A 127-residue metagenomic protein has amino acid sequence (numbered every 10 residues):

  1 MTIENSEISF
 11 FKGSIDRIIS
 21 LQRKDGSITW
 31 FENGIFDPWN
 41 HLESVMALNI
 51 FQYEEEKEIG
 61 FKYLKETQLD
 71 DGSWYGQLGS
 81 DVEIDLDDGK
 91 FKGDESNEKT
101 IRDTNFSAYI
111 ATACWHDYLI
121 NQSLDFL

Functional and structural regions predicted by a protein language model:
M1-E4, L42-E56, E98, Y109-F126: Well-ordered alpha-helical scaffold segments within catalytic/enzyme domains
M1-W39, I50-S80, G89, D94: Low-complexity, Ser/Thr/Pro/Gly-enriched N-terminal "stalk/linker" regions
P38-H41, T104-A108: Short alpha-helical patches at coil-to-helix transitions and adjacent helical residues in well-structured domains
D81-F106, H116: Aromatic/His-enriched, Gly/Pro-containing loop or helix-boundary segments that lie immediately adjacent to catalytic
